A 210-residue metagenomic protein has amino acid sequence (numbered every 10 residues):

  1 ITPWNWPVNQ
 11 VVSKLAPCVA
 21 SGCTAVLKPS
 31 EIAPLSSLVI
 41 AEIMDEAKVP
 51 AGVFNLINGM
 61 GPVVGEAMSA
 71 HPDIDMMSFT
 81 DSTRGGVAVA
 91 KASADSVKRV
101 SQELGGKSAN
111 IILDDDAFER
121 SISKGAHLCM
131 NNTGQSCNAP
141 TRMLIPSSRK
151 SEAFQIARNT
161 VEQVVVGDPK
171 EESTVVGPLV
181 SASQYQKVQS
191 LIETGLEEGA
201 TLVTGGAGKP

Functional and structural regions predicted by a protein language model:
I1-R120: Rossmann-like NAD(P) dinucleotide-binding subdomain of oxidoreductase/dehydrogenase enzymes
A70, M76, R84-P210: ALDH superfamily catalytic-core signature
